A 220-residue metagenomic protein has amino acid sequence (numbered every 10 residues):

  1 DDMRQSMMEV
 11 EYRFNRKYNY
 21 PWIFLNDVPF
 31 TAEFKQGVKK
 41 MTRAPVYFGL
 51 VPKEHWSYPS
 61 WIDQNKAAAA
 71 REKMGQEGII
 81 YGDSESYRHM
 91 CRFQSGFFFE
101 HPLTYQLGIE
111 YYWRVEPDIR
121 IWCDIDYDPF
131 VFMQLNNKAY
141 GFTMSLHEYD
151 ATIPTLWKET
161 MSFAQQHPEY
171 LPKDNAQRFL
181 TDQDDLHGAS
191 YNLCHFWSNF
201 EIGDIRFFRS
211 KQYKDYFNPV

Functional and structural regions predicted by a protein language model:
D1-M8: N-proximal low-complexity "stem/linker" segments adjacent to membrane-targeting elements
M8-N19, K40-M41: Short, acidic, metal-binding catalytic loop of nucleotide-sugar glycosyltransferases
R16-I23, V46: Short loop->beta transition adjacent to catalytic acidic/histidine clusters or analogous donor-positioning motifs
L25-T31, P52-H55, S145-Y149: Short beta-alpha junction loops
T31-E33, K39: N-terminal accessory alpha/beta regions
K39-I109: Active-site-proximal specificity loops/subdomain of glycosyltransferases
M74-C91, S95, P102-Y105, I119-V220: Conserved catalytic core of nucleotide-sugar-dependent glycosyltransferases
